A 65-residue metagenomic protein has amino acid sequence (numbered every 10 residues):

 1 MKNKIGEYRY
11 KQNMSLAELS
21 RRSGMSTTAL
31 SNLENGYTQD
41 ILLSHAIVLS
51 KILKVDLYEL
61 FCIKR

Functional and structural regions predicted by a protein language model:
M1-Q12: A short, Lys/Arg-rich alpha-helix, primarily the initiator
G6, A17, I47: Residues within the helices of the helix-turn-helix
G6, S31-N32, F61: Key DNA-contacting residues within the recognition helix of helix-turn-helix
R9, S20, S50: The alpha-helix within a helix-turn-helix
M14-L33: Short alpha-helical DNA-recognition segment
E34, H45, K64: DNA major-groove recognition helix of helix-turn-helix
Y37-V48: Short, basic-rich loop-to-helix N-cap that marks the start of a DNA-contacting helix
K54-R65: Short C-terminal boundary/hinge segments that cap the last helix of small helical domains
